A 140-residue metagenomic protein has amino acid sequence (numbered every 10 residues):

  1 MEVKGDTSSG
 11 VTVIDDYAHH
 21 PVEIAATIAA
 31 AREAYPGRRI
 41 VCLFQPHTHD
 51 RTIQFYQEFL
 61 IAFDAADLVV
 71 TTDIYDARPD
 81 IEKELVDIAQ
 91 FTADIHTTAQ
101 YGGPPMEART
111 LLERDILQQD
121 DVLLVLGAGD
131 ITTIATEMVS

Functional and structural regions predicted by a protein language model:
M1, D16, A99-Q100, L123: Generic structural signal for residues in well-ordered beta-strands
M1-L68: Nucleotide phosphate-binding/pyrophosphate-handling subdomain across enzymes that bind or process nucleotide phosphates
T12, L60-Q119: C-terminal helical cap/extension that packs against the catalytic core of soluble nucleotide-cofactor enzymes
A18-P21, A25, I53, L85 (+3 more regions): Electropositive phosphate-/nucleotide-binding environments in soluble metabolic enzymes
A26, Q54-Y56, E82-E84, E113 (+1 more regions): Short amphipathic alpha-helical segments
P46-H49, I74-A77, A128-I131: Short glycine-rich anion-binding loops that position phosphate/pyrophosphate groups of nucleotides and phosphorylated
E107-V139: A glycine-rich beta-strand to alpha-helix segment that forms a phosphate/ribose-binding loop at ligand/cofactor sites
